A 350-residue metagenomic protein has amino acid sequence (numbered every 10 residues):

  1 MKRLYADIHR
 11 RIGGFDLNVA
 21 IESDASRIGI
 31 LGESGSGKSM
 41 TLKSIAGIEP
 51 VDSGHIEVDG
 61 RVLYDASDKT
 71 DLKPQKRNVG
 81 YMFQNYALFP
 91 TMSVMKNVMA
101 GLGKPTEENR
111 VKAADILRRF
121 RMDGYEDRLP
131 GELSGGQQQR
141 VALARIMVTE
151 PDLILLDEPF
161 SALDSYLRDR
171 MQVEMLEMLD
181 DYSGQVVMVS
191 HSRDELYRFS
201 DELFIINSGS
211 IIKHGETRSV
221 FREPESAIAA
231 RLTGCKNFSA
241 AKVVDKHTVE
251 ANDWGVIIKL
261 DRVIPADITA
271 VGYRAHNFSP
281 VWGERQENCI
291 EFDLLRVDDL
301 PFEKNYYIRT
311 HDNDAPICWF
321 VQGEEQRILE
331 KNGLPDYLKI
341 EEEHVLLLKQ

Functional and structural regions predicted by a protein language model:
Y5-M40, G47-P50, R61-V62, K236 (+1 more regions): Non-catalytic connector elements of ABC transporters
S39-L42, V141: ABC ATPase nucleotide-binding domain helices that frame the ATP-binding cleft
I48, N78-V79, F83-T91, S192: Catalytic "switch" loops of ABC-type ATPases
E49-P50, E57, A87, G103 (+1 more regions): A position-specific signal in ABC ATPase nucleotide-binding domains
G54-A66: Conserved ABC transporter NBD signature motif
L63-G80, K104, V220: ABC ATPase NBD coupling module
N78, S93-I228: ABC ATPase nucleotide-binding domains
R222-D245, G272: C-terminal boundary and immediately downstream tail of ABC-type ATPase nucleotide-binding domains
